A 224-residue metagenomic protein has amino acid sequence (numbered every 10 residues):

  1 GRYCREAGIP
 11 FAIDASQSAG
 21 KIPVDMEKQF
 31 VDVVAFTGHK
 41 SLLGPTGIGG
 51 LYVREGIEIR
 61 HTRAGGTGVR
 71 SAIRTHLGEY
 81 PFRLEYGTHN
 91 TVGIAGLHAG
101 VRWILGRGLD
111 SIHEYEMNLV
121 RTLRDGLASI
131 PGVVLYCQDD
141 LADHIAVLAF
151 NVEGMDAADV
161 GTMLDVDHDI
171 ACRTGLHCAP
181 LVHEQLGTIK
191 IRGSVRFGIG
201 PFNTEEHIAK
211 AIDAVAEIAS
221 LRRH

Functional and structural regions predicted by a protein language model:
G1-D32: Catalytic PLP-binding core of fold-type I/II PLP enzymes
A12-D14, A35, R60, Y136 (+1 more regions): Structural detector of well-ordered beta-strand residues that form the stable sheet scaffold of enzyme domains
Q29-I73: Active-site PLP attachment segment
L77-T91: A short glycine-threonine-serine/GTX helix/turn-capping micro-motif
V92-G93, L97-H144: Conserved PLP-dependent catalytic core of the aminotransferase class-I/II
M117, R121, G132-P180, Q185-L186: Conserved PLP-binding catalytic core of the aspartate aminotransferase-like
V166-D167, H183-H224: PLP-dependent enzyme catalytic core of the Aspartate aminotransferase-like
